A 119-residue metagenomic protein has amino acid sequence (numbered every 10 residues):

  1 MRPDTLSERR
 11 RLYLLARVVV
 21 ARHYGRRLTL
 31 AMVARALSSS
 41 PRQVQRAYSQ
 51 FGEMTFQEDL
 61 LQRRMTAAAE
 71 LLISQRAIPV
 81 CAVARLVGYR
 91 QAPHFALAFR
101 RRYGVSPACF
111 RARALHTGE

Functional and structural regions predicted by a protein language model:
R2, L30-L60, A84-C109: Basic/polar phosphate-binding segments, predominantly the helix-turn-helix DNA-binding elements of transcriptional
R2-R9, A16-R17, Y24-R26: Membrane-proximal linker segments that couple transmembrane helices to downstream signaling/catalytic modules
S7-R11, L15, S39, R63: A generic alpha-helix signature
R11-A21, A34-R35, R46-A47: Short charge-dense sequence patches
V18, R27-A31, Q50-R90, R113-E119: Terminal helix-turn-helix DNA-binding modules in bacterial transcription factors
Y24, Y103, P107, R111-G118: C-terminal alpha-helix/helix-terminus motif
